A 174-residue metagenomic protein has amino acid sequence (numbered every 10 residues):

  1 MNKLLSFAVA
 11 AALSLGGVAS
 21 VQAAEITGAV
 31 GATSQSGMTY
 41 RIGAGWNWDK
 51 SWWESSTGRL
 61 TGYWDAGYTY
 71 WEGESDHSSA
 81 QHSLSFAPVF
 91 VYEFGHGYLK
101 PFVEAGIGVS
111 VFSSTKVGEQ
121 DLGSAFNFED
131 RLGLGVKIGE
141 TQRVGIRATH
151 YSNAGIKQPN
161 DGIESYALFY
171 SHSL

Functional and structural regions predicted by a protein language model:
M1-A23: Cleavable N-terminal export/targeting peptides
S20-A24, D49-L60, G95-P101, T141: Short loop/turn motifs that connect adjacent beta-strands in outer-membrane beta-barrel proteins
G28-A32, W64-Y70, V103-V109, I146-H150: Transmembrane beta-barrel strands of outer-membrane/channel proteins
A29-V30, E74-D76, V117-Q120, N153-K157: Extracellular loop and loop/strand-boundary signature of outer-membrane beta-barrel proteins
A32, W46-W48, Y92-F94, V136-I138 (+1 more regions): Residue-level signature of outer-membrane beta-barrel architecture
S34-S36, A80-S83, S124-N127, N160-G162: Short sequence motifs at beta-strands and strand-loop junctions characteristic of Gram-negative outer-membrane
R41-A44, G162-L174: Outer-membrane beta-barrel "beta-signal"
I42-A44, P88-F90, L132-L134, L168: Membrane-embedded beta-strands of outer-membrane beta-barrel proteins, especially the hydrophobic/small aromatic
